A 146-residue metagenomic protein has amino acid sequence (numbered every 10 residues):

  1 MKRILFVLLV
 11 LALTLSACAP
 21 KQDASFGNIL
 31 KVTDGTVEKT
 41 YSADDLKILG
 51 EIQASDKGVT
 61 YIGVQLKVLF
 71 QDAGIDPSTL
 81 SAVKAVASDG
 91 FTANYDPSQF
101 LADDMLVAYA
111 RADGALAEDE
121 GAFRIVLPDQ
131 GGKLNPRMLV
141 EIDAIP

Functional and structural regions predicted by a protein language model:
M1-S16: Sec-dependent bacterial lipoprotein signal peptides
C18-P146: N-terminal intrinsically disordered, low-complexity segments enriched in P/E/S/T
